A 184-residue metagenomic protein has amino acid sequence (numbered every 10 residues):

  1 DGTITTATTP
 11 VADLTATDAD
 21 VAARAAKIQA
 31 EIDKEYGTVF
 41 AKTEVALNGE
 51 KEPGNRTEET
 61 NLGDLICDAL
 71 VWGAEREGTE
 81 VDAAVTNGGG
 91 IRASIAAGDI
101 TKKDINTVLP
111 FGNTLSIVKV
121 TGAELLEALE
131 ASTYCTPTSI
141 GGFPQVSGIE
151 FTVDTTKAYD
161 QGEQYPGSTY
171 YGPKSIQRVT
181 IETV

Functional and structural regions predicted by a protein language model:
D1-T38, T136-I140, P144: Active-site-adjacent helix-turn-beta-strand microarchitecture at beta-sheet edges that either contains or buttresses
T3, L65-V184: Feature captures C-terminal
T8, K51-G54, G90, F151: Generic detector of short, aliphatic-rich beta-strand segments that form the cores of beta-sheets in diverse domain
L14-T17, N48-K51, A93, A158-Y159: A short acidic, often aromatic-flanked loop/helix-cap motif at beta-alpha or helix-coil junctions that lines enzyme
D18, A22, A26, G37 (+4 more regions): Electropositive phosphate-/nucleotide-binding environments in soluble metabolic enzymes
T38-R56: Metal- or metallocofactor-binding catalytic centers and their adjacent structured scaffolds across diverse enzyme
T43, E58-N61, I105: Glycine-rich, flexible loop/turn motifs
K51-T60, N113-S116: Second-shell loop/turn segments in exported
